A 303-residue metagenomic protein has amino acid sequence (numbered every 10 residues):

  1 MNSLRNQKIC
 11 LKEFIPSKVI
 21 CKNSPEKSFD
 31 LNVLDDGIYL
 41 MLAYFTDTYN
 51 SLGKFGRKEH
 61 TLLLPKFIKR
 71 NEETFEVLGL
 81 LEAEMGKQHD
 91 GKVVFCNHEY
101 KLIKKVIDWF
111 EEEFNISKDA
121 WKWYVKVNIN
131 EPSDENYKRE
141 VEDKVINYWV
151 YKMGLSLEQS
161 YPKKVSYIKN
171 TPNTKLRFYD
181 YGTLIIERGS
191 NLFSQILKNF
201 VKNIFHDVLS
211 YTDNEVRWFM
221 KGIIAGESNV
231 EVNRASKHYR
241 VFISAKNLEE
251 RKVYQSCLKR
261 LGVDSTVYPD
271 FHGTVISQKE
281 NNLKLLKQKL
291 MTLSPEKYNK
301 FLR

Functional and structural regions predicted by a protein language model:
M1-R303: Internal intein/HINT superfamily modules and their associated LAGLIDADG
